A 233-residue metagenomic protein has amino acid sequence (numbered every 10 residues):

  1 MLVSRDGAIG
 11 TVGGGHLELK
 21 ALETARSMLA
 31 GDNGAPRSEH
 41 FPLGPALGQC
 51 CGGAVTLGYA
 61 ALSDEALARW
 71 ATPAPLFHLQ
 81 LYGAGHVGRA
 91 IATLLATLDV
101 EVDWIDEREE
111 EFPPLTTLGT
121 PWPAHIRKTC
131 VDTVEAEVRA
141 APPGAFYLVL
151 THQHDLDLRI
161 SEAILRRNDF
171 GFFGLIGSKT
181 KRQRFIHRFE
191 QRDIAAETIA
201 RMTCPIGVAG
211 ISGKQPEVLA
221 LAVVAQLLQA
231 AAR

Functional and structural regions predicted by a protein language model:
M1-T129, R139-F146, H187, Q226-R233: Segments forming oxygen-rich coordination pockets for charged ligands
G15, L19, G85, H154 (+5 more regions): Electropositive phosphate-/nucleotide-binding environments in soluble metabolic enzymes
D99, H125-I126, D169-F170, T198-I199: A generic structural signal for alpha->beta connector loops
I105, F146, L150-D157, E162-F189: ADP-ribose/adenylate-binding Rossmann-like module
R127-E135, T151-L156: A general structural motif
F170, L175-R233: Adenosine-phosphate binding glycine-rich loop
